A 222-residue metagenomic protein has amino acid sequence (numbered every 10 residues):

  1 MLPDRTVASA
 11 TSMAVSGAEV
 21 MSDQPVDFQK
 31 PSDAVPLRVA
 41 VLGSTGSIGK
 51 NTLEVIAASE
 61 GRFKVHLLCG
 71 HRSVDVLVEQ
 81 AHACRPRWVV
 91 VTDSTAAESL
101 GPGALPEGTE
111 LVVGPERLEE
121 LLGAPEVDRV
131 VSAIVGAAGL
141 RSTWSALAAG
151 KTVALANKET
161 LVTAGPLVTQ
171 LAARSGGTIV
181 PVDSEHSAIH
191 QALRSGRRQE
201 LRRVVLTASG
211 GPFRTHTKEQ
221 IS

Functional and structural regions predicted by a protein language model:
G17-V89: N-terminal Rossmann-like dinucleotide-binding module
T45, A81, V130, G150 (+1 more regions): Residue-level signal for inorganic ion chemistry
N51-E60, E79-Q80, T163-G176, A192-S195: Active-site-proximal loop->helix
H66-L122: Glycine-rich nucleotide/cofactor/substrate-binding loop typically near the N-terminus or early in the first domain
V113-S145: Beta-loop-alpha module in the N-terminal Rossmann-like domain of NAD(P)-dependent dehydrogenases, especially those
L140-A149, K158-G177: Rossmann-fold NAD(P)-binding glycine/threonine-rich loop
H186-S222: Conserved anion/nucleotide-ligand pocket segment
